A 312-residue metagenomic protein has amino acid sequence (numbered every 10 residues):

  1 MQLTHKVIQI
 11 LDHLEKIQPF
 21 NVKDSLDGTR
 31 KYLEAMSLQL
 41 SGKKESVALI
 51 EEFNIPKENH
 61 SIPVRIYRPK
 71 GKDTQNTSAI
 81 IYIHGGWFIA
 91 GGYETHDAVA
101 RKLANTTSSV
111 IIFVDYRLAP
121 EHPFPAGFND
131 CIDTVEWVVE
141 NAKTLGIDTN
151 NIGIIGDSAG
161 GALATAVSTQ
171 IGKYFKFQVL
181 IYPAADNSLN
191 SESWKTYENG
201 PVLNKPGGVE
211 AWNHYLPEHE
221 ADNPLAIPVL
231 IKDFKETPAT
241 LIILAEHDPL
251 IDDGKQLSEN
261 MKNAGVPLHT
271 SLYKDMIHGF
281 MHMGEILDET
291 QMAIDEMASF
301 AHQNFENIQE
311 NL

Functional and structural regions predicted by a protein language model:
M1-P69, E306-L312: A glycine/proline-hinged amphipathic helix-loop "lid/cap" segment that gates access to hydrophobic ligand pockets
N76-G86: Short beta-strand element of the alpha/beta-hydrolase
E94-V114: Short amphipathic alpha-helix adjacent to the substrate-entry channel of hydrolases
V139-G153: Gly/Ser-rich "nucleophile elbow"/oxyanion-hole loop immediately N-terminal to the catalytic nucleophile in hydrolases
G156, G160, A164: Gly/Ala-rich beta-loop-alpha elbow adjacent to hydrolase catalytic centers
T169-E220: Hydrolase active-site cap/lid region
I242-L244: Short beta-strand/loop motif that positions the catalytic acidic residue of the alpha/beta-hydrolase fold
E285-L312: Catalytic active-site module of serine/aspartate enzymes centered on a nucleophile-bearing elbow/loop
